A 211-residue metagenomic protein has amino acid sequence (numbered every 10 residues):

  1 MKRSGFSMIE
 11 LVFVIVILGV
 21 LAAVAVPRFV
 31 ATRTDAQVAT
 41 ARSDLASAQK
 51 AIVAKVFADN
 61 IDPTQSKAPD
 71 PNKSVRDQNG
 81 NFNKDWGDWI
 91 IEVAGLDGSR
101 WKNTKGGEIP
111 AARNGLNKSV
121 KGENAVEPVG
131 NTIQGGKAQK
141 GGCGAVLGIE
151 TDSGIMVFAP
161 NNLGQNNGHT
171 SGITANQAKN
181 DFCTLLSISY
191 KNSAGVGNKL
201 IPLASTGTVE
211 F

Functional and structural regions predicted by a protein language model:
M1-V30, T34: N-terminal single-pass transmembrane signal-anchor helix
A36-P63: Membrane-proximal N-terminal amphipathic helix
A54-F211: Periplasmic/extracellular, small/polar-rich flexible segments of pilin-like filament-forming proteins
